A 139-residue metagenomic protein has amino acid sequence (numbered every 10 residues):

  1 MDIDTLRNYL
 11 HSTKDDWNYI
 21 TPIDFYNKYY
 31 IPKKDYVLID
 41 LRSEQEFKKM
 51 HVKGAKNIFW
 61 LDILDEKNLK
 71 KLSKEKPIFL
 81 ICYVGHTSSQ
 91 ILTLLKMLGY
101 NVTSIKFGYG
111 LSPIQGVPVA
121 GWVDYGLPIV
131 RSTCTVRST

Functional and structural regions predicted by a protein language model:
M1-K28, P32-Y36, E44-P77, H86-T139: Rhodanese-like catalytic fold shared by cysteine-dependent sulfurtransferases and DSP/PTP-type phosphatases
I39: Active-site flanking residues adjacent to catalytic metal/cofactor-binding acidic residues
I81: Short, surface-exposed ligand- or partner-binding patches at beta-edge/loop junctions that are enriched in aromatics
